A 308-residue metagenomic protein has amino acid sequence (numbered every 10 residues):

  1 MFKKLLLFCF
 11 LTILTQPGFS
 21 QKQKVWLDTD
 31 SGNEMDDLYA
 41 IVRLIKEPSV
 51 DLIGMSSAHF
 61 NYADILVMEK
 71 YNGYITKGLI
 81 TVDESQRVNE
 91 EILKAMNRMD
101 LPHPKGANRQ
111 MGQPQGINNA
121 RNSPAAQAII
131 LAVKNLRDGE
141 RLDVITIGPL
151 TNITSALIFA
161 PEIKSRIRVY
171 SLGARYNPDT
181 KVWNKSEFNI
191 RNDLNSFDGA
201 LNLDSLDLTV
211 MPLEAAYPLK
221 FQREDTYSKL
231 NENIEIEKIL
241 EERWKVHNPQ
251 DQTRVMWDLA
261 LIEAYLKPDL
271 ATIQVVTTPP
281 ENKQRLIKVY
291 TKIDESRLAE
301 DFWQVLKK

Functional and structural regions predicted by a protein language model:
F2-L14: Sec-dependent N-terminal signal peptides
Q16-S20: Sec/Tat signal peptide C-region and signal peptidase I cleavage site
Q21-K308: N-terminal acidic, glycine/proline-rich low-complexity segments
